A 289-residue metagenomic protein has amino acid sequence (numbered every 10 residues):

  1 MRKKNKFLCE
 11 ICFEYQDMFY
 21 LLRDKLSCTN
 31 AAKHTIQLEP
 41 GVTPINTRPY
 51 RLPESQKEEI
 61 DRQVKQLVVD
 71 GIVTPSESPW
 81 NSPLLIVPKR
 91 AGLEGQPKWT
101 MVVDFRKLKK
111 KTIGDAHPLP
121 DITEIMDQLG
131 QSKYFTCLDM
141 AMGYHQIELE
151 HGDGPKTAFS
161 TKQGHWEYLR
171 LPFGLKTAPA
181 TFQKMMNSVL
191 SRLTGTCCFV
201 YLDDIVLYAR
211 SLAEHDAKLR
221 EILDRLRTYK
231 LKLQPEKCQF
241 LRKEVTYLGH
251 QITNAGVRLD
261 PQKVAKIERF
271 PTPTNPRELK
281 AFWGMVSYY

Functional and structural regions predicted by a protein language model:
M1-Y289: Retroelement reverse transcriptase polymerase core
